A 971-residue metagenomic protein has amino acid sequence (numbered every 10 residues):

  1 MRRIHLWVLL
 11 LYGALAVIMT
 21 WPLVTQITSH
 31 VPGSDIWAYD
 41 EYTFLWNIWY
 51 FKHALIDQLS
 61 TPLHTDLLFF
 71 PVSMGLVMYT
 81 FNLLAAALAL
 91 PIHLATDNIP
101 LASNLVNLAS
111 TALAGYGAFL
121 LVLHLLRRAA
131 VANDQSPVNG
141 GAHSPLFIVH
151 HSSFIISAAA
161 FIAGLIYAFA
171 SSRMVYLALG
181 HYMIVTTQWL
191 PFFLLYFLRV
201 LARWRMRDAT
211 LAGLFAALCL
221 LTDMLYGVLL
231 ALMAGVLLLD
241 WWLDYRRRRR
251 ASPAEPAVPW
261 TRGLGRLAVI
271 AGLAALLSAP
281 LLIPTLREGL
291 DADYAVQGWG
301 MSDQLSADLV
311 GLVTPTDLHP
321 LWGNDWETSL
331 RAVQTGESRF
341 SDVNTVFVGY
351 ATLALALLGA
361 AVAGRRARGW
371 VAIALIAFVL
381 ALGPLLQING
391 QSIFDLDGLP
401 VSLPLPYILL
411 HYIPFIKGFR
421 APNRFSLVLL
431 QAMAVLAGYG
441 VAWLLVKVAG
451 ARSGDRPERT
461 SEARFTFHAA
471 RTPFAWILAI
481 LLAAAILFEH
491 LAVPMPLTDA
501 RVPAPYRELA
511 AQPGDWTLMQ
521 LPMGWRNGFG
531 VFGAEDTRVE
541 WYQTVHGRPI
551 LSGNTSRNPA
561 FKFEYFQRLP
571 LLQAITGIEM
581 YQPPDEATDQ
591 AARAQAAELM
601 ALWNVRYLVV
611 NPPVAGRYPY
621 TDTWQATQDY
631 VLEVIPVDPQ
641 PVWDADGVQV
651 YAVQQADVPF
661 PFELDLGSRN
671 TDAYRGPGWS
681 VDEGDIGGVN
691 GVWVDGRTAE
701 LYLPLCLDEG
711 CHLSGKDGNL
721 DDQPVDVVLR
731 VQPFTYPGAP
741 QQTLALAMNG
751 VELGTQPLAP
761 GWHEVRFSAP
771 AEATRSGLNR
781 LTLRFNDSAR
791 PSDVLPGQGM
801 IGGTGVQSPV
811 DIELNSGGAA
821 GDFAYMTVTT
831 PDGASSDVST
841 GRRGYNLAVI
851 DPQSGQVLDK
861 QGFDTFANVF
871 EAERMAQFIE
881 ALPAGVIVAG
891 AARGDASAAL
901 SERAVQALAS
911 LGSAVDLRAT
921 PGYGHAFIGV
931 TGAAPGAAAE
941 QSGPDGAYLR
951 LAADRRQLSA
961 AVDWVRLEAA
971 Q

Functional and structural regions predicted by a protein language model:
M1-P22, R262-G272, A354-L357, R366-A374 (+1 more regions): Start-transfer (signal-anchor) and selected internal transmembrane alpha helices of multi-pass inner/ER membrane
W7-G13, L214, E255-I283, G298-Q304 (+1 more regions): Hydrophobic alpha-helical membrane-interfacial segments at the cytosolic entry of transmembrane helices
Y12, I18, L105-L125, S157-D244 (+3 more regions): Membrane-embedded helix bundles of polyisoprenyl
A16-A114, A170-V175, H181-T187, D303-E337 (+3 more regions): Membrane-interface coil-to-helix junctions
F119-F169, R471-L482: Transmembrane-helix signature of polytopic, membrane-embedded enzymes that assemble or transfer cell-envelope glycans
G298, D303, W326, A361 (+1 more regions): Extracytoplasmic
Q655-D726, Q732-Q741, A789-Q798: Glycan-recognition and processing domains
G799-V886, G890-Q971: Short acidic-hydrophobic catalytic motif
